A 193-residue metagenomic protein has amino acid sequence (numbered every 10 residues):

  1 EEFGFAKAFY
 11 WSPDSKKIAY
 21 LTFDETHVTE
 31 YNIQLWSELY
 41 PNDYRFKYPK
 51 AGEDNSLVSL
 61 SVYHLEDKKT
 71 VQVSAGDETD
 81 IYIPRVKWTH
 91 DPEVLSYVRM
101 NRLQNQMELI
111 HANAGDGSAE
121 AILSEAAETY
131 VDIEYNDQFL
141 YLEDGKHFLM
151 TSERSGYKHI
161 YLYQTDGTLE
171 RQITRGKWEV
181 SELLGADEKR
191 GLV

Functional and structural regions predicted by a protein language model:
E1-A6, D77-I83, A127-N136, G176-L183: Short glycine-/Asp-/Thr-/Trp-enriched loop segments that recur within the blades of beta-propeller repeat domains
E1-Y10, K17-Q72: Predominantly five- to eight-bladed beta-propeller fold
K7-Y10, A19-E25, K50-D54, H90 (+7 more regions): Beta-strand C-termini and the immediately following turn/loop, strongest in propeller blades
S59-S61, E108-I110, H159-Y161: A short loop-to-beta-strand structural motif that recurs across blades of beta-propeller domains
H64-K68, N113-G117, Q164-T168: Short loop/turn segments that connect beta-strands within beta-propeller blades
K69-V73, T79-R85, V94-V98, D137-D144: Histidine-/acidic-rich catalytic cores in large beta-rich domains
V71-S74, A119-A126, E170-R175: Beta-propeller fold detector
